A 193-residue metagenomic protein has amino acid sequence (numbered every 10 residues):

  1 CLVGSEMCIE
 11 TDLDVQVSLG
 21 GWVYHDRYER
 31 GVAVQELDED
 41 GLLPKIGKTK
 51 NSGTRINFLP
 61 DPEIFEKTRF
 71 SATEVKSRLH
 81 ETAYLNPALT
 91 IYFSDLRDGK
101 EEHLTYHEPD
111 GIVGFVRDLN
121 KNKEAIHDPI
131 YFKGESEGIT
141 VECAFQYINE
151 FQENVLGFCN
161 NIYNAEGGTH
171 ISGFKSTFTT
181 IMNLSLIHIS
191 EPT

Functional and structural regions predicted by a protein language model:
C1-C8, E191-T193: Short, small-residue-biased leader/transition segments that mark boundaries at the very start of proteins
L2, E29, A165-E166: Short glycine/serine/threonine-biased micro-segments
S5-D118: GHKL-type ATPase core
L42-L43, T73, H80-T82, A88 (+2 more regions): GHKL/Histidine-kinase-like ATPase module
T54, T169, T193: Ser/Thr-centric signal marking residues that sit in or immediately flank functional binding/regulatory motifs
